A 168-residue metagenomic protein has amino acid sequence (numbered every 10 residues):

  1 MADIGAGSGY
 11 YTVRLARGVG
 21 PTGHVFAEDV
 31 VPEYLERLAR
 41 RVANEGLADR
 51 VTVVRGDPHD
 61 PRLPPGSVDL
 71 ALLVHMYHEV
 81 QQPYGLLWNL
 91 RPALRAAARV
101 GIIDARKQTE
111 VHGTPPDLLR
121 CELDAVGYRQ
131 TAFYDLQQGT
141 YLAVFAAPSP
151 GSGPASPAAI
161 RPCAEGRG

Functional and structural regions predicted by a protein language model:
A2-P61: Class I SAM-dependent methyltransferase SAM/SAH-binding core
A16-R17, Y84-R99: A short glycine-rich, Lys/Arg-flanked "PGG" loop and its adjoining helix->strand segment in the class I
H59-A71: A short acidic, Gly/Pro-enriched loop at the edge of an enzyme's catalytic core that lines a small-molecule cofactor
D69-P83: A short SAM/SAH-binding and catalytic strip from SAM-dependent methyltransferases
A97-T109: Conserved beta-strand signature within the Rossmann-like core of class I S-adenosyl-L-methionine
R120, V126, Q130-G168: Core SAM-dependent methyltransferase catalytic element
